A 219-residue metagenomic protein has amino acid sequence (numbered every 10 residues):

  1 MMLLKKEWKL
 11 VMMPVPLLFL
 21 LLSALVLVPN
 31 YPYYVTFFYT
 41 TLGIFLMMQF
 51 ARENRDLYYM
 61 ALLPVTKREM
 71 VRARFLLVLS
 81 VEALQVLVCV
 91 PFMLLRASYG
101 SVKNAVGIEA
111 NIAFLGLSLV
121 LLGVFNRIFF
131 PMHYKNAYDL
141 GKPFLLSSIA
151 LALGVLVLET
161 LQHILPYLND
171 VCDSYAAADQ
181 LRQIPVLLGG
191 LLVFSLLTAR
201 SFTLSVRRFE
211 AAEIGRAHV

Functional and structural regions predicted by a protein language model:
M1-R55, R74-R216: Hydrophobic alpha-helical transmembrane segments of membrane proteins
L62-K67: Short helix-to-coil transition segments within interhelical loops that connect adjacent transmembrane helices
E69-V71: Alpha-helix N-cap/helix-start motif at helix boundaries, enriched for small hydrophobics
